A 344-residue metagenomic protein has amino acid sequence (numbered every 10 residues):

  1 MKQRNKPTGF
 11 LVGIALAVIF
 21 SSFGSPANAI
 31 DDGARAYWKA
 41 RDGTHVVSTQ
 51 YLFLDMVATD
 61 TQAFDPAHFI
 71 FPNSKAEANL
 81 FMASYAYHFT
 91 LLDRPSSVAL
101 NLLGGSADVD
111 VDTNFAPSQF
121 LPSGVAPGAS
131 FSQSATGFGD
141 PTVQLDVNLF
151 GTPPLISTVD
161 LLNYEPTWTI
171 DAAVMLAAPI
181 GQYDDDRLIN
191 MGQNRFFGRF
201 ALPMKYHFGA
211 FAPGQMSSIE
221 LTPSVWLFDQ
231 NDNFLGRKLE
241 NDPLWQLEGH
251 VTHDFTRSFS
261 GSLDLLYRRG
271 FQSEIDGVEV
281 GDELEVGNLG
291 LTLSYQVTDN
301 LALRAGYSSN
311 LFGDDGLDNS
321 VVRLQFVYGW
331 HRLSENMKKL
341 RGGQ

Functional and structural regions predicted by a protein language model:
S25-Q50, L54-A58, P153-W168, H331-Q344: Outer-membrane beta-barrel biogenesis signature
H45, V57-A58, D93-S96, T152-L155 (+4 more regions): Repeated loop/turn-to-beta-strand initiation elements of outer-membrane beta-barrel proteins
H45-V47, N79-A83, G139-L145, I170 (+5 more regions): Hydrophobic, lipid-facing positions within transmembrane beta-strands of outer-membrane proteins
V47-D55, V98-S106, I170-A178, Q215-L227 (+5 more regions): Transmembrane beta-barrel strands of outer-membrane/channel proteins
F53-L80, D185-I189: Surface-exposed strand-loop-strand hairpins of Gram-negative outer-membrane beta-barrel proteins
D60-Q62, N231-Q344: Outer membrane beta-barrel transmembrane domains
Y87-F89, G104, V147-L149, L176 (+6 more regions): Residue-level signature of outer-membrane beta-barrel architecture
S106-E240: Outer-membrane pore/translocation modules
